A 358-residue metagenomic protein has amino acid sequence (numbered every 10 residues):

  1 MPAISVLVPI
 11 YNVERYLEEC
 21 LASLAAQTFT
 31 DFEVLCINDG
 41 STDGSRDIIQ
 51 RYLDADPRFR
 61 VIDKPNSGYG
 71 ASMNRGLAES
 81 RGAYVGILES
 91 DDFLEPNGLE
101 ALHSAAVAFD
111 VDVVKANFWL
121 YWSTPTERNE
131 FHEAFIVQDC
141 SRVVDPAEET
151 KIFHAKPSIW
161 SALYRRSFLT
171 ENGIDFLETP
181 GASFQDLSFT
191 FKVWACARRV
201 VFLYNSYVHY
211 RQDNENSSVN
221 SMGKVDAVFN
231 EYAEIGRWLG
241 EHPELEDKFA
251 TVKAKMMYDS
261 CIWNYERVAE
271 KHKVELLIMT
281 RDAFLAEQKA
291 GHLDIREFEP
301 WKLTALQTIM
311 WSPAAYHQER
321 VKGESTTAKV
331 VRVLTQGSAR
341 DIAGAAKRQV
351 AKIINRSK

Functional and structural regions predicted by a protein language model:
M1-A25: N-proximal low-complexity "stem/linker" segments adjacent to membrane-targeting elements
P2-S5, E33, S188: Cell-envelope/extracellular polymer assembly enzymes that use nucleotide-activated donors
E18-A22, R46-Q50, G82, E95-V107: Short alpha-helix within the catalytic core of nucleotide-sugar-dependent glycosyltransferases
T30, N38-D47, P65-S67: A conserved acidic beta->alpha catalytic loop
Y69, M73, S90-Y204, V208-V225: Donor-binding/catalytic cores of nucleotide-activated saccharide and glycerol-phosphate transferases/polymerases
V85: Short aromatic/hydrophobic "clamp" motif used to bind/position activated sugar donors
N205-N214, V219-L245, C261-G291: Catalytic core of nucleotide-sugar-dependent glycosyltransferases
R267-K358: Membrane-interface aromatic/basic loop that binds lipid-linked glycans or pyrophosphate carriers, typified by
